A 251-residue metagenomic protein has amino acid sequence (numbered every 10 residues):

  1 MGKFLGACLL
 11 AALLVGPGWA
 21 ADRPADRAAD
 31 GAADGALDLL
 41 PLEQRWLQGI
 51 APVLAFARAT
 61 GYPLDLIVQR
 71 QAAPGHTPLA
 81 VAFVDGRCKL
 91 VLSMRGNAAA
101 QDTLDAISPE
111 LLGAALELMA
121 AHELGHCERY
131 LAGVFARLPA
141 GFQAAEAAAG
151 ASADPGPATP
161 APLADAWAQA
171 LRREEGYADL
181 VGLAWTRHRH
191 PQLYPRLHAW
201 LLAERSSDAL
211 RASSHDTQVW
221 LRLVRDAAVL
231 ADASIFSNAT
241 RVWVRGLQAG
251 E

Functional and structural regions predicted by a protein language model:
G6-G16: Bacterial N-terminal signal peptides
G18-D22: Boundary at the C-terminal end of the N-terminal hydrophobic targeting segment
L42-D65: Zn2+-dependent metallopeptidase catalytic core
G61-R70, L131, A136-R137, R189-L201: Surface-exposed patches in mature extracellular/periplasmic domains of secreted proteins
T77-A114, L124, Y130: Active-site scaffold of zinc-dependent metalloenzymes
L118-V134, D179: Active-site recognition of the HExxH zinc-binding catalytic motif
Y130-E175: Post-HEXXH active-site segment of zinc metalloproteases
L163-L171, L180-E251: Long, well-structured alpha-helical subdomains associated with metal-dependent extracellular/ecto-lumenal hydrolases
